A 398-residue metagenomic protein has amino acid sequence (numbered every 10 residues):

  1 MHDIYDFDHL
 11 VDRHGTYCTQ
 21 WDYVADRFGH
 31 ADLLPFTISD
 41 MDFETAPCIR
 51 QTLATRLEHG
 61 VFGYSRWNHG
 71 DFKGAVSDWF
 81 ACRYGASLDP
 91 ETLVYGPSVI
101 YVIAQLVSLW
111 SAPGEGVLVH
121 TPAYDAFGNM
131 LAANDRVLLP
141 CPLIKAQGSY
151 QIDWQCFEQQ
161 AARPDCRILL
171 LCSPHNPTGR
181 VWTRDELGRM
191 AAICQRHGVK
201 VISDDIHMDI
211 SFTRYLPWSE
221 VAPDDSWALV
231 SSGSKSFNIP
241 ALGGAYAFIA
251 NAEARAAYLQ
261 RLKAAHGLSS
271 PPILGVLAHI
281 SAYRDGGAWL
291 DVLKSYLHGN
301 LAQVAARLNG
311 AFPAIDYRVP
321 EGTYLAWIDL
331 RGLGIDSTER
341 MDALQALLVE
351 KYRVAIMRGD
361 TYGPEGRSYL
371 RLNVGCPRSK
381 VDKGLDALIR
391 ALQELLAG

Functional and structural regions predicted by a protein language model:
H2-S98, Q105, A282-R284, E394-G398: N-terminal small-domain helix-loop-helix segment of the aminotransferase-like
A54, E158-A161, A191, Q195 (+1 more regions): A structural alpha-helix within SAM-dependent methyltransferase catalytic domains
F62-A192, D209-A222, A228: Conserved core of the PLP fold type I
S226-G310, D316-P320: PLP-dependent aminotransferase class I/II
L297-H298, A311-K351: Conserved PLP-binding catalytic core of the aspartate aminotransferase-like
S337-T338, L347-I356, Y362-G398: PLP-dependent enzyme catalytic core of the Aspartate aminotransferase-like
